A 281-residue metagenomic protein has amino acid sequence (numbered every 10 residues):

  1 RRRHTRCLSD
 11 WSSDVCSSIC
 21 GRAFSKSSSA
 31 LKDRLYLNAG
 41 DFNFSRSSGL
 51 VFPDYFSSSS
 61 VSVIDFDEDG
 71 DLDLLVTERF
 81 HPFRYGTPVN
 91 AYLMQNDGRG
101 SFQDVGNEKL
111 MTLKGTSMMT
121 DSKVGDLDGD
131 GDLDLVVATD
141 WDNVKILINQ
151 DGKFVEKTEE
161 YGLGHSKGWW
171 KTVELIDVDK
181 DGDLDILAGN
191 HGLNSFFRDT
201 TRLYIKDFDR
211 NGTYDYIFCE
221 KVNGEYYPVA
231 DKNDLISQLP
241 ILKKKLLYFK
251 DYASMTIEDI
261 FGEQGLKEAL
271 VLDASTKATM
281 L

Functional and structural regions predicted by a protein language model:
R1, K26-F56, M94-S117, I148-W169 (+1 more regions): Blade-edge motifs of beta-propeller repeat domains
R1-C16: Single conserved hydrophobic/aromatic residue that forms the stacking wall/gate of nucleotide- or nucleobase-binding
S13, L37, G49-L50, S58-E68 (+5 more regions): Beta-propeller blade termini
C16-R22, L74-E78, D134-T139, I186-N190: Hydrophobic beta-strand segments that make up the repeating blades of beta-propeller and related beta-repeat
G21, R79, L127, D140-D142 (+3 more regions): An acidic- and aromatic-residue-enriched active-site/binding cleft used to recognize and process polar
K26-L31, F83-V89, D140-D142, F196-D199 (+1 more regions): Short, solvent-exposed loop/turn segments at conserved positions within beta-propeller repeat blades
D69, D73, D130, D134 (+3 more regions): Acidic carboxylate motifs that coordinate Ca2+ or other divalent cations, activating on Asp/Glu
A91-Y92, G106-I146, T158-G162, V173-E174: Internal metal/ion-chelating core segments
